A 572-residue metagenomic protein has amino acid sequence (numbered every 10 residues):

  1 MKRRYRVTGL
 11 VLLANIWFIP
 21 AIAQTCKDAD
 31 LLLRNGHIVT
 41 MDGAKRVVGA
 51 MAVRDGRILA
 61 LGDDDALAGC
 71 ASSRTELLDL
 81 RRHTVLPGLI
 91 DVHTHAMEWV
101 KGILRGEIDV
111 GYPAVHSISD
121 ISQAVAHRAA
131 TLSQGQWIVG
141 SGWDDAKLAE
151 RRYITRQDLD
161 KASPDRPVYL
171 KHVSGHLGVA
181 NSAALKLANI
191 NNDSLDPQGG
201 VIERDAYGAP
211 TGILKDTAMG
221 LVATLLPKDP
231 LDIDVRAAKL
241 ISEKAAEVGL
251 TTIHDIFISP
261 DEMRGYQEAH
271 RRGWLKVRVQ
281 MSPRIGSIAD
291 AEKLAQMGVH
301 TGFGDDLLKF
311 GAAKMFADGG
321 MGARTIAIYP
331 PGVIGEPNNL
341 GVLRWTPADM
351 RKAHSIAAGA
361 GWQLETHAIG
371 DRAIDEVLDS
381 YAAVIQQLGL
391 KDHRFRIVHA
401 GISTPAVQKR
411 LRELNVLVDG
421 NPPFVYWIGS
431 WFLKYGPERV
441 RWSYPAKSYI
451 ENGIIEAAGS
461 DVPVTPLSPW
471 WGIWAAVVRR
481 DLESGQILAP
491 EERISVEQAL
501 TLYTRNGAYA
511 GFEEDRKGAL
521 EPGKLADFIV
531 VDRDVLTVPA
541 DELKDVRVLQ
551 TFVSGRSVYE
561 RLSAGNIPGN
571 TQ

Functional and structural regions predicted by a protein language model:
M1-R4: N-terminal secretory signal peptides that target proteins for export/translocation
T8-P20: Bacterial N-terminal signal peptides
A21, A71, L132, L520-G523: Hydrophobic beta-strand core residues of beta-sandwich domains
C26-R34, V39, G43-Q296, G311 (+7 more regions): Divalent metal-binding segments
A60-L61, G140, F528-V531, E560: A generic structural signal for residues embedded in beta-strands
Y207, R236, H354-E365, I369-F395 (+5 more regions): His/Asp/Glu-enriched, well-ordered alpha-helical/loop segment that forms or immediately abuts the divalent-metal
A269-G273, G298-L308, L388-L390, L411-N415: Acidic (Asp/Glu)-rich catalytic clusters
E560-Q572: Extracellular/periplasmic ectodomains of large secreted or surface enzymes and adhesion receptors
